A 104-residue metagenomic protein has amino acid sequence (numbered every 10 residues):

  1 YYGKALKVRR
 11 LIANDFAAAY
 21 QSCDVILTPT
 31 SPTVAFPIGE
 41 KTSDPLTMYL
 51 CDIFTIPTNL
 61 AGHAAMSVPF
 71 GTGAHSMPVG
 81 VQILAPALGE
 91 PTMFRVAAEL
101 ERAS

Functional and structural regions predicted by a protein language model:
Y1-L60: Serine-dependent amide/ester hydrolase catalytic core
Y1-N14, L60-S104: Structural helix-boundary/capping segments
